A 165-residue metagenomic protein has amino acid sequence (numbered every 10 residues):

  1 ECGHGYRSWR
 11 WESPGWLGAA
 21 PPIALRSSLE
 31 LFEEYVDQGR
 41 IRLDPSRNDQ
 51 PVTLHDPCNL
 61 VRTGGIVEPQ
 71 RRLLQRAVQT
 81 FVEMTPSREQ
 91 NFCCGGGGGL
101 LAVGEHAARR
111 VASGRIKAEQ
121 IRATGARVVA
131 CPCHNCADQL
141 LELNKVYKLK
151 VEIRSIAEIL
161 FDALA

Functional and structural regions predicted by a protein language model:
E1-A165: Iron-sulfur cluster-binding electron-transfer modules in prokaryotic oxidoreductases
